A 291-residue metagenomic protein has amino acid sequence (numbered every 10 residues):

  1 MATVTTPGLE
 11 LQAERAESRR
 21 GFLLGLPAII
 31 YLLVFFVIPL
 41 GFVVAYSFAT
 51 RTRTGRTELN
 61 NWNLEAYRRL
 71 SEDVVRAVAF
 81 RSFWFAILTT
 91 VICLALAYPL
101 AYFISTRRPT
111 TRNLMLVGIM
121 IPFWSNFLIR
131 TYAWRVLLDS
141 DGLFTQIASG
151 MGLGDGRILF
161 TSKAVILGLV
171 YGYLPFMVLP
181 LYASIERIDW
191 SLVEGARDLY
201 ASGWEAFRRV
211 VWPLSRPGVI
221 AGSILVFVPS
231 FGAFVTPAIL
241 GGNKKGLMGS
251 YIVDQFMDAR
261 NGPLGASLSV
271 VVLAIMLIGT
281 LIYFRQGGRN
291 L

Functional and structural regions predicted by a protein language model:
A2-A45, N113, V117: N-terminal signal-anchor/first transmembrane alpha helix
A2-G8, Q12, A49, Y182-V193 (+3 more regions): C-terminal transmembrane helix and the adjacent membrane-cytosol boundary/short C-terminal tail of inner/organellar
T3-E14, L88-M120, V136, W190-V193 (+2 more regions): Transmembrane-helix boundary motif in ABC transporter permease subunits
P7-E10, E14-R20, L26, T52-T54 (+2 more regions): Interhelical loop and adjacent transmembrane-helix boundary motif in polytopic membrane transport permeases
A28-I38, V117, I121, Y171 (+2 more regions): Transmembrane alpha-helices
V37-V75, L137-G142, G242-N243, L291: Short membrane-interfacial helix/loop motifs at transmembrane-helix boundaries
G41, Y46, R51-R53, I129-T131 (+2 more regions): Non-cytoplasmic
T131-V170, W204, L240-K244: Membrane-interfacial helix termini and adjacent extracytoplasmic/periplasmic loops of multi-pass transporters
